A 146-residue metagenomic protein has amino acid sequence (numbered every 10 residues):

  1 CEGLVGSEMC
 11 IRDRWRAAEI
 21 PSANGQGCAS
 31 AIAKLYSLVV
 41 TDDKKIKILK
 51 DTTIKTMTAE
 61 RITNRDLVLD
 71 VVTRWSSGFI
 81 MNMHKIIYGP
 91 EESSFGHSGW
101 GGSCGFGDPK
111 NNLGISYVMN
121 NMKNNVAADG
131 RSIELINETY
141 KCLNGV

Functional and structural regions predicted by a protein language model:
C1, I48, D70, N125-A127: A generic "cationic amphipathic patch" detector
C1-I11: Single conserved hydrophobic/aromatic residue that forms the stacking wall/gate of nucleotide- or nucleobase-binding
M9, A31, H84, G102-D108: Residues at secondary-structure transition points
R12-H97, G145: Conserved active-site loop region of the serine DD-peptidase/beta-lactamase
G27, S98-V146: Structured C-terminal helix/loop/strand segments within mature extracytoplasmic catalytic/sensor domains
